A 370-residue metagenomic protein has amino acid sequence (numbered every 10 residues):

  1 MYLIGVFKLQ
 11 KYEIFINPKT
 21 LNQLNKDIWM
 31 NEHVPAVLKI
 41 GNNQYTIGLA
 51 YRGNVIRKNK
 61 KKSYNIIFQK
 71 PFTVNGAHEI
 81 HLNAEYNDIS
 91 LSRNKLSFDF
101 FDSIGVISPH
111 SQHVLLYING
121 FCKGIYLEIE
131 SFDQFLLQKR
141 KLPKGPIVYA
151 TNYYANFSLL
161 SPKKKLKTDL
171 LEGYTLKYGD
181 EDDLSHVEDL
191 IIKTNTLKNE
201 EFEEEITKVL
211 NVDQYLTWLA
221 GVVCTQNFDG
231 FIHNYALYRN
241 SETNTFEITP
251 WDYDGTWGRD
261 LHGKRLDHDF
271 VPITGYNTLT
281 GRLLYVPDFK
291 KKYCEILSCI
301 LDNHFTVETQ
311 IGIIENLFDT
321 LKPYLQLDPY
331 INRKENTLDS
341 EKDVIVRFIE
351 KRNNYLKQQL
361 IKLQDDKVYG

Functional and structural regions predicted by a protein language model:
M1-D99: Conserved NTP-binding catalytic cores of kinases and kinase-like/nucleotidyltransferase enzymes across multiple kinase
I14, I66, T207-D260, R265 (+1 more regions): Active-site acidic catalytic loop and adjacent metal/ATP-binding pocket of ATP-dependent phosphoryl transfer enzymes
G76-S90, E172-D180, E204-E205, L279-R282: Short histidine-centered catalytic/ligand-binding loop motif
I104-L115: Short, well-structured beta-strand/strand-turn elements
I129: Gly/Thr-rich phosphate-binding loop signature of adenosyl cofactor/nucleotide-binding cores
Q134-C224, I300: ATP-dependent phospho-/nucleotidyl transfer catalytic cores
N195, T207-D213, T225-Q226, E247-P250 (+2 more regions): Middle-to-C-terminal accessory/interaction subdomains
